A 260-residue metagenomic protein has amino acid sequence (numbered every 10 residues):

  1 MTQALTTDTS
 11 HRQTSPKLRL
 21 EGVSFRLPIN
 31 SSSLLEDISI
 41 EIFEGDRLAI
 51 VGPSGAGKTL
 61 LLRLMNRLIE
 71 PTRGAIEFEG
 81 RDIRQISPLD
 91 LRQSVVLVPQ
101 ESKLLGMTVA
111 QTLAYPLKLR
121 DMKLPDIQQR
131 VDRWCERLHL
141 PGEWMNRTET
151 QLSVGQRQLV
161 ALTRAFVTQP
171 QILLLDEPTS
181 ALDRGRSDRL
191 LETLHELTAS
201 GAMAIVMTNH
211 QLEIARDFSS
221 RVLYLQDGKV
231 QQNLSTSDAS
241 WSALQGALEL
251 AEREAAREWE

Functional and structural regions predicted by a protein language model:
N66: Helix-to-loop junction immediately C-terminal to a conserved catalytic motif
G74-D82, L91: Conserved ABC transporter NBD signature motif
D126-E143: Conserved ABC ATPase "signature" region
T148-L152, Q156: Conserved ABC ATPase signature
Q169: Conserved catalytic motifs of ABC-family nucleotide-binding domains
L173-D176: Catalytic Walker B motif of ABC-type/P-loop ATPase nucleotide-binding domains
T208-H210: H-loop/switch region of ABC-family ATPase nucleotide-binding domains
